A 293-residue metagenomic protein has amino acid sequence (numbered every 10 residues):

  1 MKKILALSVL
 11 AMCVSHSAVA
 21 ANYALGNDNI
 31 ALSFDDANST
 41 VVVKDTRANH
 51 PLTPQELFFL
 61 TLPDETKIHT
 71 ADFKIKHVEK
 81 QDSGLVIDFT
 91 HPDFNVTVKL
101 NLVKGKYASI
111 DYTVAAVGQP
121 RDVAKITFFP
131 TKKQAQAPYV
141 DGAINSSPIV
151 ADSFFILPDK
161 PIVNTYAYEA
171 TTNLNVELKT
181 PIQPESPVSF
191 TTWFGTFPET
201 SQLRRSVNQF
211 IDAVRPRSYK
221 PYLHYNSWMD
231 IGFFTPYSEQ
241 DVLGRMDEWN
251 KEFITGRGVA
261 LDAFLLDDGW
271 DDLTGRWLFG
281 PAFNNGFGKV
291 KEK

Functional and structural regions predicted by a protein language model:
I4-V14: Sec-dependent N-terminal signal peptides
H16-A20: Sec/Tat signal peptide C-region and signal peptidase I cleavage site
A21-D88: Acidic-aromatic substrate-binding/catalytic surfaces of carbohydrate-active enzymes
N29, K179-E199: Short Pro-Gly-centered flexible turn/kink motifs
L85-Q136: Acidic, contiguous internal or C-terminal segments within carbohydrate-active enzymes that form a structured patch used
Q134-P187: Trp/Gly-enriched beta-strand surface patches
Q202-A213, W249, N285-G288: Alpha-helical scaffolding within the catalytic cores of extracellular/periplasmic polymer-degrading hydrolases
P221-K293: Aromatic-lined carbohydrate-binding/catalytic grooves of carbohydrate-active enzymes
